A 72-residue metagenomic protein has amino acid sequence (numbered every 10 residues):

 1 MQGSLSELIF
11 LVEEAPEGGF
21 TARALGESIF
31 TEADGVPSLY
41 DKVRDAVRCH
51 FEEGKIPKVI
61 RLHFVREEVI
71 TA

Functional and structural regions predicted by a protein language model:
M1-E13, P37-A72: Short, charged, surface-exposed hinge/linker loops at domain edges that act as mobile lids or interdomain connectors
V12-A24: Short aromatic-glycine-(Arg/Gly/Cys) micro-motifs in beta-strand/loop hairpins
A24-G26, A46: Generic alpha-helical hydrophobic packing signal
E27-P37: A short, exposed loop/beta-hairpin motif centered on an aromatic-Gly-Thr core
